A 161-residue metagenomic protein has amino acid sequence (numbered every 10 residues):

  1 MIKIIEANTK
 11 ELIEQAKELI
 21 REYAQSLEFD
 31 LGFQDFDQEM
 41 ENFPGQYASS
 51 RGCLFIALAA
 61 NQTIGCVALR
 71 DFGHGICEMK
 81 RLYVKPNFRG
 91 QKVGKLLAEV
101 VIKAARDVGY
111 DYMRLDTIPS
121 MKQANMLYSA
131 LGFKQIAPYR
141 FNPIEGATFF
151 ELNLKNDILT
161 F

Functional and structural regions predicted by a protein language model:
M1-K3: Extreme N-terminal starter segment of soluble prokaryotic enzymes
A7-K80, K85-P86, A98-V100, A104 (+2 more regions): Acetyl-CoA-dependent GNAT
D35, R114-N125, S129-F150: Conserved catalytic-core motifs of GNAT/GCN5-like acyltransferases
K85-Q91, P119-S120: Active-site acidic-Proline motif in GNAT/NAT acetyltransferases
K92, G109, G132: Short glycine-rich hinge loops at helix-strand junctions in the catalytic core of two-component histidine kinases
A105-T117: Conserved GNAT acetyl-CoA-binding A-motif
